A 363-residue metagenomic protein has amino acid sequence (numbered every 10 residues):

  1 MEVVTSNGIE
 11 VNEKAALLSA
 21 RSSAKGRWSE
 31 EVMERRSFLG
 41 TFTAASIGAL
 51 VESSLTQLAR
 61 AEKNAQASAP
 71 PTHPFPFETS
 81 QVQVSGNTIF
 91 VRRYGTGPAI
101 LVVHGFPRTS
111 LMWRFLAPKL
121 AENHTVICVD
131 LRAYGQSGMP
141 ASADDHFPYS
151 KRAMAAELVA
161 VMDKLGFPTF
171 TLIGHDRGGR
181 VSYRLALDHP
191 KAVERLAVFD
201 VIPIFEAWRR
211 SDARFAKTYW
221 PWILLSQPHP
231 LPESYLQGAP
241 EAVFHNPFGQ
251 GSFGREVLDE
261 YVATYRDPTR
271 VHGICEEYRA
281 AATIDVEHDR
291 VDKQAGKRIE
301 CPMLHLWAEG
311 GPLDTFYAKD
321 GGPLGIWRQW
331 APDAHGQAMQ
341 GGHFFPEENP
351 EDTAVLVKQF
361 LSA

Functional and structural regions predicted by a protein language model:
E2-G8: Extreme N-terminal basic, low-complexity initiation segments that serve as generic localization/processing leaders
S23-S46: N-terminal secretory signal peptides and thylakoid transit peptides that target proteins across membranes
T41, S46-S80: An N-terminal hydrophobic leader/cap segment in hydrolases
N64-F77, N87-I89, A99, M112 (+5 more regions): Flexible "cap/lid" subdomain of the alpha/beta-hydrolase fold that forms the substrate-access gate
P98-H104: Short beta-strand element of the alpha/beta-hydrolase
F106-F115: The serine-hydrolase catalytic nucleophile loop
L116-H124: A short, Lys/Arg-enriched amphipathic alpha-helix followed by its capping loop at the start of a domain
